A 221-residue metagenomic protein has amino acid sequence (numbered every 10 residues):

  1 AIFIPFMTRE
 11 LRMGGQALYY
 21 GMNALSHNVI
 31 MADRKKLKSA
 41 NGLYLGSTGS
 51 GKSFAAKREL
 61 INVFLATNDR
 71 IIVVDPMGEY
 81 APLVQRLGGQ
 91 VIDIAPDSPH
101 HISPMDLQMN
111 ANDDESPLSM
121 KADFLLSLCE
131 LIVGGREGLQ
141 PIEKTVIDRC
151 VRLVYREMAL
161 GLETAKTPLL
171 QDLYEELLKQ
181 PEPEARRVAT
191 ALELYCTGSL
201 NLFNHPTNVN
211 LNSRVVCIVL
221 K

Functional and structural regions predicted by a protein language model:
A1-I30, K35, G78-G89, P96-S98 (+1 more regions): P-loop NTPase motor domains
K36, T48: The conserved Walker
S39: Short coil/loop residues immediately preceding or within conserved phosphate-binding loops of NTP-utilizing enzyme
Y44: Hydrophobic anchor at the beta1->P-loop junction of P-loop NTPases
K52: Conserved lysine of the Walker
A55, E59: Hydrophobic positions on the alpha1 helix immediately C-terminal to the Walker A/P-loop
N62-I72: Post-Walker A helix-loop "phosphate-sensing" segment adjacent to the P-loop in P-loop NTPases
